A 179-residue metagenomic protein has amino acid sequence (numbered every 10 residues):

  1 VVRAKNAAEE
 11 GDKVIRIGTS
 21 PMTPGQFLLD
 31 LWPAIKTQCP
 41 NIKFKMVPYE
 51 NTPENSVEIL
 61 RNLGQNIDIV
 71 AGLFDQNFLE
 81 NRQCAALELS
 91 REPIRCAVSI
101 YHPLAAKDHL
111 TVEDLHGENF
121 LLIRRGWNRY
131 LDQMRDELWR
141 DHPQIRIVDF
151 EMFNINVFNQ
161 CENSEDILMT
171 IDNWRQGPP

Functional and structural regions predicted by a protein language model:
V1-G18, Q83-A86: Short helix-loop hinge/linker segments at domain boundaries
V1-V2, D114, R175-P179: Short, intrinsically disordered, charge-balanced linker/junction segments flanking boundaries in proteins
A8-E9, N81-I94, V98-F120: Flexible hinge/capping segments at coil-to-helix
D12-F78: Central regulatory/effector-binding core of bacterial HTH transcription factors
F27-L28, E118-H142: Secondary-structure junction motif
W32-I35, R82, D132-D141, G177-P178: Short, aromatic/basic amphipathic alpha-helical patches
R61-G72, I94, C161-M169: Alpha-to-beta junction loops
E80-L87, E92, I155-P179: Beta-alpha-beta core module
